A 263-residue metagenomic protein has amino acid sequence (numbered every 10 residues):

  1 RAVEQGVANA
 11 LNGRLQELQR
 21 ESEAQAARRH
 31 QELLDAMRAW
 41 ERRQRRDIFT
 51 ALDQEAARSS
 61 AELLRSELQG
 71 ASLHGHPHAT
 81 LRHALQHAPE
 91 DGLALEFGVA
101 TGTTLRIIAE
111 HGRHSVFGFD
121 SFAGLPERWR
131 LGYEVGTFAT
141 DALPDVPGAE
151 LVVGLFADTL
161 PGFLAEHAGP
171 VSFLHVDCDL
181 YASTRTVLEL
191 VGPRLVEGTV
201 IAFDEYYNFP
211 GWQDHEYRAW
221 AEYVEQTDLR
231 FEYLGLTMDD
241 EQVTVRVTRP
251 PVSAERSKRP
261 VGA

Functional and structural regions predicted by a protein language model:
R1-V3, P260: Accessible peptide chain termini
V3-L33, M37, E41-Q44, I48: Extended amphipathic alpha-helical repeats with heptad periodicity, i.e., canonical coiled-coil stalks/oligomerization
V7, L15, A26, A56 (+3 more regions): Low-complexity, compositionally biased segments
H30-L95: Class I SAM-dependent methyltransferase Rossmann-like catalytic core, especially the SAM/SAH-binding loop
R82, H87-A263: S-adenosylmethionine/decaboxylated-SAM
